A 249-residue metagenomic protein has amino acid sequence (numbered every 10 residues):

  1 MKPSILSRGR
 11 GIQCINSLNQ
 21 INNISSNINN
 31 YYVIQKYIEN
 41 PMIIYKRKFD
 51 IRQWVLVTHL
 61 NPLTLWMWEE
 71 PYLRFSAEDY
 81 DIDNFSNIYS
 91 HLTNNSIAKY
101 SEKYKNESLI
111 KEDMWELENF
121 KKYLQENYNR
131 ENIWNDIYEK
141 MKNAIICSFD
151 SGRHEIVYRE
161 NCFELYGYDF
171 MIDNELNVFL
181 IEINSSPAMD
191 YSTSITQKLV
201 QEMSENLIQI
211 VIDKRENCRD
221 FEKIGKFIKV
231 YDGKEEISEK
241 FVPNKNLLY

Functional and structural regions predicted by a protein language model:
S4-L165, D173-V178, Q197-I237: Catalytic core of tubulin tyrosine ligase-like
N184-S192: Glycine-rich phosphate/pyrophosphate-binding beta-alpha loops
G233-Y249: Acidic, Ser/Thr-rich low-complexity intrinsically disordered segments
